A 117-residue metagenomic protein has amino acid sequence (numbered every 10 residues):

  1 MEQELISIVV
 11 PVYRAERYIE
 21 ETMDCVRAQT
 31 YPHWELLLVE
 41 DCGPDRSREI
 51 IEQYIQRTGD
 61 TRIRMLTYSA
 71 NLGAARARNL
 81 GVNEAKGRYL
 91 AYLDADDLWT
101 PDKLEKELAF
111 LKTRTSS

Functional and structural regions predicted by a protein language model:
M1-S117: Nucleotide-sugar donor-binding/catalytic module of glycosyltransferases that assemble extracellular/cell-envelope
